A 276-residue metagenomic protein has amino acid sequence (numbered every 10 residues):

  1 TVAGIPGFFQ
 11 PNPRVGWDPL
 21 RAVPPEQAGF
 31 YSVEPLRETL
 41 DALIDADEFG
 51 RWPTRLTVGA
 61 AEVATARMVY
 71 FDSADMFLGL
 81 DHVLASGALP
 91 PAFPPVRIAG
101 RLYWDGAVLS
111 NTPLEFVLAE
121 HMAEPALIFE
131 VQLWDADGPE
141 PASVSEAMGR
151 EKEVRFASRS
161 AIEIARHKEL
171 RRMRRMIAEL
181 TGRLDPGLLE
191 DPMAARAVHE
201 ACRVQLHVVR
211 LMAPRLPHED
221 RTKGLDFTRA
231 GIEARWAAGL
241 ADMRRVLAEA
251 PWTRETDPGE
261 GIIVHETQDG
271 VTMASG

Functional and structural regions predicted by a protein language model:
T1-G276: Patatin-like phospholipase
